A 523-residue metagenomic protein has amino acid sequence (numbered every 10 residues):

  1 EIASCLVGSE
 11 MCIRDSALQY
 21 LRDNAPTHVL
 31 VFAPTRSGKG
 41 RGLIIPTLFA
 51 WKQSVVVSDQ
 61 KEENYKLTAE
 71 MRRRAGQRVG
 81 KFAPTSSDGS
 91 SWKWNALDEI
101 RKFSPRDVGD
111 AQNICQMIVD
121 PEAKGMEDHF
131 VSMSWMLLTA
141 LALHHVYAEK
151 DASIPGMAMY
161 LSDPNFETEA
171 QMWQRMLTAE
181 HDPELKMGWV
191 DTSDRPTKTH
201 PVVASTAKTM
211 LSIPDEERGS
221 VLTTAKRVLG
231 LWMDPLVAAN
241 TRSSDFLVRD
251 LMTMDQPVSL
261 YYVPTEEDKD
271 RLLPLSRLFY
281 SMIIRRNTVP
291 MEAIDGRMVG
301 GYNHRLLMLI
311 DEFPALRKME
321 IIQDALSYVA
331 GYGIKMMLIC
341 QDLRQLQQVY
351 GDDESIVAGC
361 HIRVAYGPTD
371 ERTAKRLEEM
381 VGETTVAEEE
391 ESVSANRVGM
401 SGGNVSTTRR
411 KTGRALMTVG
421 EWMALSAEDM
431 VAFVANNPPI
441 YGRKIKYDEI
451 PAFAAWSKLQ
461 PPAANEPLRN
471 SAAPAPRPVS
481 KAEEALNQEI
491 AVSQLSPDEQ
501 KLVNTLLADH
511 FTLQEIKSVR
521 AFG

Functional and structural regions predicted by a protein language model:
E1-G8, I13: Single conserved hydrophobic/aromatic residue that forms the stacking wall/gate of nucleotide- or nucleobase-binding
E1-I2, E312, V364: Short, flexible active-site loop motifs that bind/organize anionic cofactors or intermediates
C5-G8, A33-G38, G382: Glycine-centered flexibility sites
V7, N24, A358: Structured loop/turn residues at beta-strand edges in well-structured enzyme cores
I13-D15, R22-I334, Q347-D352, G420-Y441 (+3 more regions): P-loop NTPase motor domains
L326-Y328, Y332-V431: Conserved ATP-driven motor cores of ASCE-family P-loop NTPases powering translocation/secretion/packaging/pilus
K446-D448: C-terminal alpha-helical "lid" subdomain
